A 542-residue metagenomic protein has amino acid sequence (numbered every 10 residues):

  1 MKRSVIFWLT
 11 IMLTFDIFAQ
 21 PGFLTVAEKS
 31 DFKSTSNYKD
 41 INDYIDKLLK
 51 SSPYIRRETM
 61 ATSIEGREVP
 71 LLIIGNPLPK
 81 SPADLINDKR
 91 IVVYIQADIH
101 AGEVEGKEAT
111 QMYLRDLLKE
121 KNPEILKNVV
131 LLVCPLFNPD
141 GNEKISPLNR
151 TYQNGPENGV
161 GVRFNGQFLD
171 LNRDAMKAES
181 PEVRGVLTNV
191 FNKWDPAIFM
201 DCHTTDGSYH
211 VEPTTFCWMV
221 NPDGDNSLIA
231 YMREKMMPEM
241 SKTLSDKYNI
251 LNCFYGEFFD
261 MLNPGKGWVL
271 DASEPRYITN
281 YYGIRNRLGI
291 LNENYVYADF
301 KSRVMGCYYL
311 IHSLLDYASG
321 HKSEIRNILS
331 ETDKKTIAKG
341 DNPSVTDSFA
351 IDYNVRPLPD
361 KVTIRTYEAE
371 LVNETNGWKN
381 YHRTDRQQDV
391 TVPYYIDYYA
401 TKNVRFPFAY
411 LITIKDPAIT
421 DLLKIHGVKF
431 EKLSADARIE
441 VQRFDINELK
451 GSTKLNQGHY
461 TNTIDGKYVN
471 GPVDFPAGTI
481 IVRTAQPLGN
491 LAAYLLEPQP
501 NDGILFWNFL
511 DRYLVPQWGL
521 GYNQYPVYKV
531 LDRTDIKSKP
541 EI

Functional and structural regions predicted by a protein language model:
M1-S4: Positively charged n-region of N-terminal signal peptides that target proteins for export
I6-F7, I17, R173: Cleavable N-terminal signal peptides
I17-L24: Boundary at the C-terminal end of the N-terminal hydrophobic targeting segment
K39-V93: Soluble metallo-hydrolase cores and metallopeptidase-like ectodomains found primarily in the secretory/periplasmic
I86-Q96, V104-M237, S241-G265, L270-S273: Active-site/substrate-binding loop(s) of hydrolase catalytic cores
F258-V441: Hard-cation-handling environments
A409, D421-I425, E431-K432, E448-I542: Catalytic centers of hydrolytic enzymes
